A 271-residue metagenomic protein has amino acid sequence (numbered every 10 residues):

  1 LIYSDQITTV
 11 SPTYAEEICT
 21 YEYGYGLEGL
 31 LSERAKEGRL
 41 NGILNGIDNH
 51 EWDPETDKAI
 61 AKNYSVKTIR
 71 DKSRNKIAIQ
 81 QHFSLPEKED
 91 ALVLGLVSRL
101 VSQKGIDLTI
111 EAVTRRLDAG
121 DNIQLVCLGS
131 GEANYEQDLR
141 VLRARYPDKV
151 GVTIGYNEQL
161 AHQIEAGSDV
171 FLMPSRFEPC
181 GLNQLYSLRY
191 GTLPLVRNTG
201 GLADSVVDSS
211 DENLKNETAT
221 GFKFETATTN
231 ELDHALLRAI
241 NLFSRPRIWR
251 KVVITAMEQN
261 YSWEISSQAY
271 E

Functional and structural regions predicted by a protein language model:
L1-E271: Catalytic cores of nucleotide-sugar-dependent glycosyltransferases that transfer UDP/GDP/TDP-activated
